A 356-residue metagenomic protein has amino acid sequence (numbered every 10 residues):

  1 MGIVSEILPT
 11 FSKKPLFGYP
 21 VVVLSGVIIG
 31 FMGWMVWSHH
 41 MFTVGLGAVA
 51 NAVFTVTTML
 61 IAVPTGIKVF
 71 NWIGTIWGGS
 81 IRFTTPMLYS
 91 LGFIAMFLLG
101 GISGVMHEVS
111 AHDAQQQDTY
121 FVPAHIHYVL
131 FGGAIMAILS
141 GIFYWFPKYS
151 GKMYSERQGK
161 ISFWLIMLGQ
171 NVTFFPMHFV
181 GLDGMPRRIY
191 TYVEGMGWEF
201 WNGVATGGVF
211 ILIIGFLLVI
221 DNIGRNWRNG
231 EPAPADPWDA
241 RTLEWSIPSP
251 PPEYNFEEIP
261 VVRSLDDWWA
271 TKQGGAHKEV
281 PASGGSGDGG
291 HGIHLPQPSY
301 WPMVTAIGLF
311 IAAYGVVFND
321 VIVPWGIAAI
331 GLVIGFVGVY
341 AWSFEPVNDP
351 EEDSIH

Functional and structural regions predicted by a protein language model:
M1-K13, I61-W77, I138-W145, L217-P234: Juxtamembrane interface elements at the cytosolic ends of transmembrane helices in multi-pass membrane proteins
M1-S38, I67, G92: Short helix-boundary/re-entrant hairpin motifs in multi-pass inner-membrane proteins
T10-L16, M35-T55, G78-G79, V105-I126 (+5 more regions): Membrane-interface interhelical loops and short amphipathic "cap" helices that link adjacent transmembrane segments
L16-G30, T75-G104, Y120-P123, Y128-A137 (+2 more regions): Interfacial and helix-entry/exit segments of alpha-helical transmembrane bundles in multi-pass inner-membrane proteins
H40, G104, E108, H112-D113 (+9 more regions): Active-site pocket scaffolds in enzymes
K68, I73, H127, L168 (+3 more regions): Divalent metal-coordination and catalytic microenvironments
P186-W198, G224-A306, G335, V339-H356: Extramembrane terminal tails and long inter-domain/linker segments of multi-pass membrane proteins
Y314-A328: Transmembrane helix interruption/hinge and helix-loop junction motifs
